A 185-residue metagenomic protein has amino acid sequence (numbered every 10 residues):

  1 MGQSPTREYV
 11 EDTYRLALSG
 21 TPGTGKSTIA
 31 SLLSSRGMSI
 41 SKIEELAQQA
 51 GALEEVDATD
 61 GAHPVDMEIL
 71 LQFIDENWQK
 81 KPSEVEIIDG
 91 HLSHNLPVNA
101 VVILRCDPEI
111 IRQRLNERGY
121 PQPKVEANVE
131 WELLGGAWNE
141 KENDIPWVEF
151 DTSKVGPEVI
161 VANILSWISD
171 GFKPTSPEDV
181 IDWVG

Functional and structural regions predicted by a protein language model:
G2-E8, E117, E142-G185: NTP-dependent small-molecule kinase module
E11-R15: Pre-Walker A (Motif I) flank of P-loop NTPase domains
L18: Hydrophobic anchor at the beta1->P-loop junction of P-loop NTPases
T21, L33: P-loop (Walker A) phosphate-binding loop of NTP-binding proteins
T24: ATP-binding Walker
S27: Walker A/P-loop
M38-L96: ATP-dependent small-molecule kinase phosphotransfer cores that center on conserved nucleotide phosphate-binding segments
E55, C106-V148: A glycine- and Lys/Arg-enriched "phosphate-lid" helix/loop adjacent to the NTP-binding pocket of small-molecule kinases
